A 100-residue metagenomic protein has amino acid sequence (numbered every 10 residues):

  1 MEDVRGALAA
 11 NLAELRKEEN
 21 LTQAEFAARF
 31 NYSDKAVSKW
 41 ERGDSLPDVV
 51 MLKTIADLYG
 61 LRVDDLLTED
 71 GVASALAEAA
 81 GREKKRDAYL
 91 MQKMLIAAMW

Functional and structural regions predicted by a protein language model:
M1-E18: A short, Lys/Arg-rich alpha-helix, primarily the initiator
A13, A24, K53: Residues within the helices of the helix-turn-helix
R16, A27, A56: The alpha-helix within a helix-turn-helix
N20-S38: Short alpha-helical DNA-recognition segment
V50-D65: DNA major-groove recognition helix of helix-turn-helix/homeodomain DNA-binding modules
E69-I96: Short, charged recognition helix plus adjacent turn of helix-turn-helix-like nucleic-acid-binding domains
